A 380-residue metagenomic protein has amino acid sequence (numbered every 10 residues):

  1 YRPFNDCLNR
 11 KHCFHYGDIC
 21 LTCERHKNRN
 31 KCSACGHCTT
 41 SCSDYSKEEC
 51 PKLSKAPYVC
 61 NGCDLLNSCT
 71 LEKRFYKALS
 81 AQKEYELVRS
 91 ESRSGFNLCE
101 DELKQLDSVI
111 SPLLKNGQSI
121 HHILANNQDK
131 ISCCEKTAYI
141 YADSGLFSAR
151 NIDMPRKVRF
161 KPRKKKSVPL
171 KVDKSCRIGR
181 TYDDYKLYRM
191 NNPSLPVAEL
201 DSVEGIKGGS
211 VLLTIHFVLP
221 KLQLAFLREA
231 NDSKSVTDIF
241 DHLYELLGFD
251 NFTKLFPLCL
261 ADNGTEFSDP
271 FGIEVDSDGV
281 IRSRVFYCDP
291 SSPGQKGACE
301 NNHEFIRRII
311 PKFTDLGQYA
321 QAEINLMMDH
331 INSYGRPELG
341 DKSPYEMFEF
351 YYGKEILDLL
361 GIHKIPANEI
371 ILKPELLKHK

Functional and structural regions predicted by a protein language model:
Y1-N301, F305-D315, Y319-A320, L326-D329 (+2 more regions): Secondary-structure boundary/capping micro-motif
